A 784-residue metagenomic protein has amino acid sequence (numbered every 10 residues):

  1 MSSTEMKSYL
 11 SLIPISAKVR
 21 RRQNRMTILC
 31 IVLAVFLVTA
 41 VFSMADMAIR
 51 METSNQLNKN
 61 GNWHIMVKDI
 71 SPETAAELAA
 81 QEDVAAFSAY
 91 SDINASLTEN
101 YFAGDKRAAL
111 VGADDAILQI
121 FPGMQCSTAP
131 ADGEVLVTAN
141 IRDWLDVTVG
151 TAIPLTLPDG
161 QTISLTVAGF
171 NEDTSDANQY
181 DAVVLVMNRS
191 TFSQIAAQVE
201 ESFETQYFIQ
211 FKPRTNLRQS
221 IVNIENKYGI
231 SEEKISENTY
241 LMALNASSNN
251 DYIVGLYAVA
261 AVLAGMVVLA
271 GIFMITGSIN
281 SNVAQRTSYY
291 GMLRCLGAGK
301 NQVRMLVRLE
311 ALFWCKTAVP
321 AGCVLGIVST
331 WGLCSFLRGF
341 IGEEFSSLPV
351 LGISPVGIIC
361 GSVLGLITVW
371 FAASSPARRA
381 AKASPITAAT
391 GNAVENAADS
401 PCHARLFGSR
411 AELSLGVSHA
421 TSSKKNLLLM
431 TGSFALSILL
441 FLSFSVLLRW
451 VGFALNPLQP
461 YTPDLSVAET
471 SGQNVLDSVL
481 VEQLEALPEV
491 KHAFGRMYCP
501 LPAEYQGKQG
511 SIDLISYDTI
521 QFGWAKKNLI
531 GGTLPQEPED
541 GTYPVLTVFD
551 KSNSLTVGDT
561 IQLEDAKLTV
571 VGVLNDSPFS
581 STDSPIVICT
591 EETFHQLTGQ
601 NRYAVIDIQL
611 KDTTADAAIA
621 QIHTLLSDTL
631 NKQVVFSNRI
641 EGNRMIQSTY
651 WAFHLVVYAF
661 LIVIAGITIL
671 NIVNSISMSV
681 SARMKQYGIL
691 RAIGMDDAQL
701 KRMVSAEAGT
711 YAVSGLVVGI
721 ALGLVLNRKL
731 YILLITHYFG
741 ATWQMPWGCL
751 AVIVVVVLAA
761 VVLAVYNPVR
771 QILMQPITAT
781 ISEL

Functional and structural regions predicted by a protein language model:
M1-M26, Q285-Q302, S329-I359, I367-T462 (+2 more regions): Feature of multi-pass inner-membrane transport and sensor proteins that recognizes transmembrane helices together
R20, G271-C315, T668-T710: Interfacial "coupling" helices/loops that link adjacent transmembrane helices in transporter permeases
C30-D105, S443-S511: Hydrophobic, regular-secondary-structure patches
A48, Y252, C323-C360, I646-F653 (+2 more regions): Short helix-loop junctions at transmembrane helix boundaries
S96-A152, T166-S175, F192, V199 (+3 more regions): Short beta-strand boundary microenvironments
E201-S202, Q210-A258, D612, A620-Y650: A cross-kingdom feature of multi-pass membrane systems that activates on extracytoplasmic/periplasmic
N250-V267, V356, Q647-I664: N-terminal membrane-entry
V307-V324, A397-H403, V704-V718: Selective transmembrane-helix segments that form parts of the transport pathway or gating/packing helices in multipass
